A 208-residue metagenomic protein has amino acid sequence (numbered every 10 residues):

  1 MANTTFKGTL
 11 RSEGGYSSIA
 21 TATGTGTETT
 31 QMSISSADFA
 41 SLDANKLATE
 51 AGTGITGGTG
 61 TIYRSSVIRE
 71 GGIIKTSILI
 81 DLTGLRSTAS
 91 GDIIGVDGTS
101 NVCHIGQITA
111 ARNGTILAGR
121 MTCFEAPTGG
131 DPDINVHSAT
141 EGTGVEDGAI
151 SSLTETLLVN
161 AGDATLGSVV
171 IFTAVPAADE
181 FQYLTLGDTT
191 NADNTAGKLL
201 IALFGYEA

Functional and structural regions predicted by a protein language model:
M1-I19, S66-G72, E207-A208: Short, intrinsically disordered N-terminal pre-domain segments
A22-R64: Fibrous stalk/shaft segments of extracellular and virion attachment machinery
T61-D97: Extracellular receptor-binding modules and their adjoining Ser/Thr/Gly/Asp/Asn-rich linkers
S90-I94, I105-I108, V170-A174: Beta-strand-rich interaction surfaces with strong enrichment in secreted/lumenal proteins
G98-S138, L200-Y206: Beta-rich globular "head" domains
A126-A177: Terminal beta-strand-rich extracellular "head" domains that mediate receptor/glycan or other ligand binding
F172-D193, G197: Noncatalytic modules at the cell exterior or secretory-pathway interfaces, chiefly beta-strand-rich lectin/adhesion
A192-N194, G205-A208: Ser/Thr/Pro-rich, low-complexity mucin-like regions that serve as glycosylated stalks/linkers or repetitive adhesive
